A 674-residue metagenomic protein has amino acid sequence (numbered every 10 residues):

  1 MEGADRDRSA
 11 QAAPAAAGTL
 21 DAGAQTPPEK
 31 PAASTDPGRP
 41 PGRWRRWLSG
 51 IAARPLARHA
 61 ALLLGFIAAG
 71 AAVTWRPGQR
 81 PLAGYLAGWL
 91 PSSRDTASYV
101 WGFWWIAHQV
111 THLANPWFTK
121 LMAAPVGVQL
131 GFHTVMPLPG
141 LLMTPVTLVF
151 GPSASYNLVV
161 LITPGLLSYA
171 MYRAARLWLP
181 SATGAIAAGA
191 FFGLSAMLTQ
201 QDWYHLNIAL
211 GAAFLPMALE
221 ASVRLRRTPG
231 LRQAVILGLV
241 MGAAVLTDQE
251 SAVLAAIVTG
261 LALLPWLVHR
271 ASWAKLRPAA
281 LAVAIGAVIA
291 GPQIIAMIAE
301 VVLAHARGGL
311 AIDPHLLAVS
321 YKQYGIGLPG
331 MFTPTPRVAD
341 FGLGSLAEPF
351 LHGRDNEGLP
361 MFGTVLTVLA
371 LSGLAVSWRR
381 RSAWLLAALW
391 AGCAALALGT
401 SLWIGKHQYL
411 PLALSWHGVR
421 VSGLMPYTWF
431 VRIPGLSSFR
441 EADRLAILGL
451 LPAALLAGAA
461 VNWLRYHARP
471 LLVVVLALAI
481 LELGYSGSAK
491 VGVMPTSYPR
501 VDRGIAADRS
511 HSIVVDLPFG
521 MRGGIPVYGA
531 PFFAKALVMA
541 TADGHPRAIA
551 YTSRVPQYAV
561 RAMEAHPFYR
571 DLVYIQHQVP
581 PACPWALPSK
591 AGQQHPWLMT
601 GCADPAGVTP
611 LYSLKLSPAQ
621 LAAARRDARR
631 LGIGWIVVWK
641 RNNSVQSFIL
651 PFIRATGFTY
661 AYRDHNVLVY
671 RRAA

Functional and structural regions predicted by a protein language model:
M1-P77, V283-I285, A375, R381-W390 (+1 more regions): Start-transfer (signal-anchor) and selected internal transmembrane alpha helices of multi-pass inner/ER membrane
A60-A68, L239-V240, S272-I298, A311-K322 (+1 more regions): Hydrophobic alpha-helical membrane-interfacial segments at the cytosolic entry of transmembrane helices
F66, V159-V268, A279-I294, V475-G484: Membrane-embedded helix bundles of polyisoprenyl
R76-W178, T183-F214, A244, G344 (+2 more regions): Active-site lumenal/periplasmic loops and adjacent helix-entry segments of GT-C-fold, multi-pass membrane
G88-Q109, G291-L374, Q408, A413-R420 (+1 more regions): Periplasmic/ER-lumenal interhelical loops and adjacent helix-loop junctions in multi-pass membrane proteins
G260, V283-A287, A383, A391 (+2 more regions): Signature aromatic-anchored transmembrane alpha helix within multi-pass, membrane-resident enzymes that catalyze glycan
R270-A280, L371-V421, W463-P470: Membrane-interface helix-loop-helix junctions at transmembrane boundaries of multi-pass membrane enzymes, predominantly
G309-I312, L317, A375, R379 (+1 more regions): Extracytoplasmic
